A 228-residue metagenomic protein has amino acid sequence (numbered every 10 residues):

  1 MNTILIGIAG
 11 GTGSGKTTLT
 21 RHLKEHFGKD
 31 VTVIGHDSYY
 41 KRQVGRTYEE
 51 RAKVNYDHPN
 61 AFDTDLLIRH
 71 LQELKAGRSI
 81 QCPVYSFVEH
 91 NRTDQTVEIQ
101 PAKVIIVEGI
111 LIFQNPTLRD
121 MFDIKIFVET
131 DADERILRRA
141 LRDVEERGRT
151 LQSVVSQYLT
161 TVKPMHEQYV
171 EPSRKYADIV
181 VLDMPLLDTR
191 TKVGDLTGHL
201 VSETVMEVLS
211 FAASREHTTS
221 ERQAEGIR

Functional and structural regions predicted by a protein language model:
L5-G7: Short hydrophobic/aromatic beta-strand immediately N-terminal to the Walker A/P-loop
G11: P-loop (Walker A) phosphate-binding loop of NTP-binding proteins
K16: Conserved lysine of the Walker
L19, L23: Hydrophobic positions on the alpha1 helix immediately C-terminal to the Walker A/P-loop
E25-I34: Post-Walker A helix-loop "phosphate-sensing" segment adjacent to the P-loop in P-loop NTPases
T32-V33, K41, G45-E89: Conserved nucleotide-sensing/catalytic segment adjacent to the nucleotide-binding pocket in NTP-handling enzymes
D94-R147: ATP-dependent NMP and nucleoside kinases share a basic, alpha-helical "lid"
Q100-P101, K163-R228: NTP-dependent small-molecule kinase module
